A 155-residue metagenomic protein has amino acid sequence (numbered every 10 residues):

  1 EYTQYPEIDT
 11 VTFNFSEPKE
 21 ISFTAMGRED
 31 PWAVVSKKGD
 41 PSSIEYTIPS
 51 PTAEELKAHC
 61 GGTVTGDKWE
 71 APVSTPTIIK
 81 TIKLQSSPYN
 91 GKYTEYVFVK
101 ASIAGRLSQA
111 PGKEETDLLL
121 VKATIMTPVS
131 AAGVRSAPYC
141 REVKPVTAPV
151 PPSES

Functional and structural regions predicted by a protein language model:
E1-L56, K100-L118: Solvent-exposed edge beta-strands and adjacent loop segments that serve as assembly or binding interfaces
P18, P49-A53, S87-Y89, A101 (+2 more regions): Generic structural motif
S43-T47, T81-K83, L120-T124: Beta-strand secondary-structure signal
P49-P72: Charged, amphipathic alpha-helical segments
T65-K83, C140-S155: Short, cationic low-complexity segments
W69-P111: Acidic, glycine-rich flexible loop segments
T94-S155: Mixed-charge, glycine-accented linear interaction segment located at domain edges/termini
